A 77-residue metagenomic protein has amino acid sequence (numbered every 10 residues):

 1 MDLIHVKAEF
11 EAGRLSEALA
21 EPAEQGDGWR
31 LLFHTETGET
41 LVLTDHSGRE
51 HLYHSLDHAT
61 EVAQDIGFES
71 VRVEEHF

Functional and structural regions predicted by a protein language model:
M1-E11: Negatively charged, low-complexity tracts enriched in Asp/Glu with abundant Ser/Thr
A12-L15, I66-G67: Short secondary-structure junctions
S16-A20: A short linear hydrophobic-aromatic micro-motif
E21-S47, F77: Short aromatic-glycine-(Arg/Gly/Cys) micro-motifs in beta-strand/loop hairpins
H51: An anionic, turn-rich surface loop/hairpin at beta-sheet edges that serves as a generic interaction/coordination patch
H54-F68: A short, charged, amphipathic alpha-helix used as a generic interaction element across diverse proteins
F68-E75: Glycine-rich phosphate/pyrophosphate-binding loops and their adjacent beta-strand/loop elements at enzyme active sites
